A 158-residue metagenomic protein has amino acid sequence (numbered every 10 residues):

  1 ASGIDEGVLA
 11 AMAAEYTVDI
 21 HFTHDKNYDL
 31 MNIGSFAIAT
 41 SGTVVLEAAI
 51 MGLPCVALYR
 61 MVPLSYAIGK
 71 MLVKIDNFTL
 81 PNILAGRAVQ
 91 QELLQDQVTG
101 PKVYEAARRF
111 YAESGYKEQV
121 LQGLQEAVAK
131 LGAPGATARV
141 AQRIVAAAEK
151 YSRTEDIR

Functional and structural regions predicted by a protein language model:
A1-R158: Nucleotide-activated sugar donor-binding and catalytic core shared by glycosyltransferases and related lipid-linked
